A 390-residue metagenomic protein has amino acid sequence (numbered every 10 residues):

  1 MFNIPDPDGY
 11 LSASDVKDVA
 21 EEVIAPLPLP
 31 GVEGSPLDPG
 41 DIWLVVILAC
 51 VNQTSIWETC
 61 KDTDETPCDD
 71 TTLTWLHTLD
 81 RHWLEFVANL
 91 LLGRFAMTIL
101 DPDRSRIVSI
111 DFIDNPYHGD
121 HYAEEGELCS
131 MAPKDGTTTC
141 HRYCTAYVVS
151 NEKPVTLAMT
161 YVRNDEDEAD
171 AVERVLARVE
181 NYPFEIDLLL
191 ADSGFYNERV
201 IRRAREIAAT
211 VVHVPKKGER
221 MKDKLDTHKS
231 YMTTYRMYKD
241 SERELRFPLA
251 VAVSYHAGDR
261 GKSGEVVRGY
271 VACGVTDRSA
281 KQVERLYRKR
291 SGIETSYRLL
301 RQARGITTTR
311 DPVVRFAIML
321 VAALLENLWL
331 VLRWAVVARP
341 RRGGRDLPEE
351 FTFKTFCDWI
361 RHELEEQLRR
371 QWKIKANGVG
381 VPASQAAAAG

Functional and structural regions predicted by a protein language model:
M1-L37, N52, E65, K224 (+3 more regions): A short, flexible helix-boundary coil/loop motif
E22-L90, D103, S150-K153, D187 (+3 more regions): Short, positively charged, Gly/Tyr-enriched micro-motifs that form contact patches at catalytic or ligand/partner
V45, T59-C60, C68, T72 (+8 more regions): Short, conserved catalytic/metal-binding motifs centered on acidic residues
L73-V149: Active-site-proximal, Lys/Arg-enriched surface segment that forms a nucleic-acid-binding/basic interface patch
L128-F184, R268: Electropositive, glycine- and tryptophan-enriched low-complexity nucleic-acid-binding patches
D165-D223: Domain-level cores of phosphate- or acyl-group-handling catalytic modules
E206-L300, R304: An anionic, glycine-rich sequence signature occurring as long contiguous blocks
D311-A322: Membrane-interface transmembrane-helix boundary segments in multi-pass integral membrane proteins
